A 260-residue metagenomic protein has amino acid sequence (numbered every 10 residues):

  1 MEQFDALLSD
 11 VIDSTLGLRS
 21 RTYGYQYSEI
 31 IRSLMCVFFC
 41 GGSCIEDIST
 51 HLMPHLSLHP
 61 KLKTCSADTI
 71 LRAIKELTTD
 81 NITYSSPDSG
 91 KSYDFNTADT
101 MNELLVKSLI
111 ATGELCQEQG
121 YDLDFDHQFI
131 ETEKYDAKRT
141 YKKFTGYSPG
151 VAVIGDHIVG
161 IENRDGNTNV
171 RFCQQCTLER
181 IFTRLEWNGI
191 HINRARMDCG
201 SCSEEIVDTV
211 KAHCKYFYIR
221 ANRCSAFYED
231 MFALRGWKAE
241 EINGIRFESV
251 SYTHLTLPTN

Functional and structural regions predicted by a protein language model:
M1-Y135, T140-F144, V151-N167, Q175-W187: Dynamic "connector" segments at or just before major functional cores
K134, S203-T209, Y228-F232: A short acidic (Asp/Glu
F172, K215-E241: Catalytic or ion-translocation cores adjacent to nucleophile or general acid/base/metal-coordination motifs in diverse
C173-E179, I206-T209: Distinct, well-ordered alpha-helical segments
W187, V207-Y216: Short, surface-exposed basic-aromatic patches at helix termini and helix-loop junctions that form
H191-D198, Y218: Short catalytic-loop micro-motif centered on adjacent basic/acidic residues
R196-S203, R223-S225: Acidic, metal-coordinating catalytic cores used for nucleic-acid/nucleotide bond scission and strand-transfer chemistry
T253-T259: Conserved small/polar residues in nucleotide/adenosyl-binding loops
